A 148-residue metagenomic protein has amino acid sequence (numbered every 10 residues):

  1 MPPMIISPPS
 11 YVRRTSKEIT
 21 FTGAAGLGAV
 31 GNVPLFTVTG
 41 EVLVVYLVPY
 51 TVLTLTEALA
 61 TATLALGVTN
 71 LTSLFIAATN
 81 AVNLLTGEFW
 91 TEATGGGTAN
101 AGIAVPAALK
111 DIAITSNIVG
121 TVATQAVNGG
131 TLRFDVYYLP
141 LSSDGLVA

Functional and structural regions predicted by a protein language model:
M1-A148: Surface-exposed, low-hydrophobicity beta-strand/loop segments enriched in small/polar/acidic residues
